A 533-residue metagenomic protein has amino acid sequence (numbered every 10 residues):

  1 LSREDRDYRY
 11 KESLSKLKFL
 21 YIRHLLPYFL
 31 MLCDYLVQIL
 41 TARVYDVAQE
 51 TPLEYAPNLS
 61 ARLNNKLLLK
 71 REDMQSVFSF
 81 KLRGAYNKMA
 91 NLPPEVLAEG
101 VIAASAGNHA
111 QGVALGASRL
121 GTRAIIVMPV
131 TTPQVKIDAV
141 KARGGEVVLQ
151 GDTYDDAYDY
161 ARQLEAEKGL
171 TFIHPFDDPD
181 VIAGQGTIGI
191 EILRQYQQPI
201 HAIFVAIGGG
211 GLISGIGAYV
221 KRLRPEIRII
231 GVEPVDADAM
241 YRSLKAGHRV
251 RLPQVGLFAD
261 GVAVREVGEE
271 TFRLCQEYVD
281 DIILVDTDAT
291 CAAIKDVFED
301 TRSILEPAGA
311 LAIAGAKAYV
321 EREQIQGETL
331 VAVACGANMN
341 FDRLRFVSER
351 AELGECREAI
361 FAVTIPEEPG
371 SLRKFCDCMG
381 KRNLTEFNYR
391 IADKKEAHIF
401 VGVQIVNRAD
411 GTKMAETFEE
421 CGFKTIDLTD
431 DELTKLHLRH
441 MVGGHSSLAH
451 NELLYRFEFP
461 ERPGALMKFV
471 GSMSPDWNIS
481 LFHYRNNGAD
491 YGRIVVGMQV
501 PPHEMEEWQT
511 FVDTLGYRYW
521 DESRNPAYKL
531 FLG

Functional and structural regions predicted by a protein language model:
L1-R3, L30-M31: Accessible peptide chain termini
S2, R6-Y8, R71, D296: Residue-level detector of transmembrane insertion/anchoring sites
S2, S13-S15: Serine residues within intrinsically disordered or low-complexity segments
D5-Y10, Y21-H24, Y28: Intrinsic-disorder-associated, low-complexity terminal segments enriched in Asp/Asn/His/Tyr and depleted of Lys/Arg
L17-F19: Cationic, low-complexity basic patches in intrinsically disordered or flexible, solvent-exposed regions
Y28-A465, F469-G533: PLP-dependent amino-acid enzyme catalytic core
